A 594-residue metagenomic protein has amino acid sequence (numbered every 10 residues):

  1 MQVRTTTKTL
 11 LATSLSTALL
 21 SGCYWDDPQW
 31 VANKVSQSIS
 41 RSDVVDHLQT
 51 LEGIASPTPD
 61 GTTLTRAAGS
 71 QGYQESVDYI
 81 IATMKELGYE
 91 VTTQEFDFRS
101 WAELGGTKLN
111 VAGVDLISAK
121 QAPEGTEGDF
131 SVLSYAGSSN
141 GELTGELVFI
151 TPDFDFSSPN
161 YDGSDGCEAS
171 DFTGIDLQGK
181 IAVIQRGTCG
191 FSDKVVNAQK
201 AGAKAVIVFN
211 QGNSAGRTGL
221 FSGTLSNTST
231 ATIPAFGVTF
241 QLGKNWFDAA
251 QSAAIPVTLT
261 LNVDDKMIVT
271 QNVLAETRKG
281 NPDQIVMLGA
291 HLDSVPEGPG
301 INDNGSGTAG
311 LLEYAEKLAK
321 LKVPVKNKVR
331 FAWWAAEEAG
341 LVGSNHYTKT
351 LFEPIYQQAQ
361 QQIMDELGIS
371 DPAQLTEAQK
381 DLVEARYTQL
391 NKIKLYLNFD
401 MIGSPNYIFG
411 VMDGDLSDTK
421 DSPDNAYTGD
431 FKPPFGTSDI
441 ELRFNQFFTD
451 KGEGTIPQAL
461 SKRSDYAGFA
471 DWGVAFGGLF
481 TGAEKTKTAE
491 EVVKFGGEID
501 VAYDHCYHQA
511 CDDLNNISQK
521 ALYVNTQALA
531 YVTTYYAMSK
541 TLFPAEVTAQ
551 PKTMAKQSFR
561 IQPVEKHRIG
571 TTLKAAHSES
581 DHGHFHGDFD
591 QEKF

Functional and structural regions predicted by a protein language model:
M1-C23: Gram-negative bacterial Sec-dependent N-terminal signal peptides
C23-E90, E276-K279, D283, A545-E546 (+1 more regions): N-terminal hydrophobic or amphipathic helices/low-complexity stretches enriched in small/hydrophobic/Pro/Gly
W30, D129, L133-D165, N227-I301 (+2 more regions): Soluble metallo-hydrolase cores and metallopeptidase-like ectodomains found primarily in the secretory/periplasmic
W30-S40, G61-G72, V183-C189, K194-V195 (+8 more regions): Second-shell loop/turn segments in exported
Q49, P57-D176: Noncatalytic luminal/extracellular "stalk/propeptide" segments of secretory-pathway proteins
W334-A483, K487-T488, F585-E592: Metal-dependent peptidase/peptidase-like ectodomains
I363, A373, V547-F594: Acidic, Ser/Thr-rich low-complexity intrinsically disordered segments
K485-K556, R560, E592-F594: His/Asp/Glu-rich mid-to-C-terminal helical/loop segments that flank catalytic regions of hydrolases
